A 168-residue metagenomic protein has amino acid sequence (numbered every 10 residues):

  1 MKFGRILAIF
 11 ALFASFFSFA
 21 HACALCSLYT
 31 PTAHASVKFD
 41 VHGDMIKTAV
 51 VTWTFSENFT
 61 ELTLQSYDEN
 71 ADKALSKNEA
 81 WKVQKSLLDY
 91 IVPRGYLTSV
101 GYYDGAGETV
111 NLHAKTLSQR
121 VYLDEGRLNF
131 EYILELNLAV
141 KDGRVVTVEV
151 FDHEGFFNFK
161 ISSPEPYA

Functional and structural regions predicted by a protein language model:
M1-I6: Positively charged n-region of N-terminal signal peptides that target proteins for export
L7-S18: Bacterial N-terminal signal peptides
A20-A24: Boundary at the C-terminal end of the N-terminal hydrophobic targeting segment
C26-T54, F59-E61: Early extracytoplasmic/domain-onset interaction patches
T32-K38, Q84, H113-Q119: Short structured motifs
S66-K77: Acidic, glycine-anchored loop motifs typical of Ca2+
K77-G105: A glycine-rich, hydrophobic loop/mini-helix early in the fold
D104-A168: Mature, soluble, non-transmembrane domains
